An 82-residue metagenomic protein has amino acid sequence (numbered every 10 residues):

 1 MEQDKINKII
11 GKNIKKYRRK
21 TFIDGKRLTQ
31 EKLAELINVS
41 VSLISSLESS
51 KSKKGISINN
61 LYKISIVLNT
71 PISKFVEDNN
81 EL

Functional and structural regions predicted by a protein language model:
M1-K26: A short, Lys/Arg-rich alpha-helix, primarily the initiator
M1-K8, I66, K74-L82: Short, charged recognition helix plus adjacent turn of helix-turn-helix-like nucleic-acid-binding domains
K15, E31, Y62: Residues within the helices of the helix-turn-helix
R18, A34, S65: The alpha-helix within a helix-turn-helix
D24-L47: Short alpha-helical DNA-recognition segment
E48, N60, V76-N79: DNA major-groove recognition helix of helix-turn-helix
S57-K74: DNA major-groove recognition helix of helix-turn-helix/homeodomain DNA-binding modules
